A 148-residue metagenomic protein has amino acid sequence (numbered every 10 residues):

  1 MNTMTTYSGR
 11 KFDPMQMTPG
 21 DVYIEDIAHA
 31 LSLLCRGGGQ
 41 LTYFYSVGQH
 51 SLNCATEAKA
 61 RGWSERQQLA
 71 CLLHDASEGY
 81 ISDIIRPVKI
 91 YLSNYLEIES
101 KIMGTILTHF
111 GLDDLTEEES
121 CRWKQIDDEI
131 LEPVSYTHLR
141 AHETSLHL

Functional and structural regions predicted by a protein language model:
S8-V22: N- or domain-start disorder-to-order transition segments that initiate the globular core
E25-S46: Active-site flanking loop/helix segments enriched in acidic
D26, A30, N53-A60, T105-H109: Residue-level signal for well-ordered alpha-helical scaffold segments within enzymatic catalytic domains
G39-R66: Alpha-helical phosphate/pyrophosphate-handling elements in metalloenzyme active cores
W63-Y136: Divalent metal-dependent catalytic cores for phosphoryl transfer on phosphate-bearing substrates
T137-T144: Conserved small/polar residues in nucleotide/adenosyl-binding loops
